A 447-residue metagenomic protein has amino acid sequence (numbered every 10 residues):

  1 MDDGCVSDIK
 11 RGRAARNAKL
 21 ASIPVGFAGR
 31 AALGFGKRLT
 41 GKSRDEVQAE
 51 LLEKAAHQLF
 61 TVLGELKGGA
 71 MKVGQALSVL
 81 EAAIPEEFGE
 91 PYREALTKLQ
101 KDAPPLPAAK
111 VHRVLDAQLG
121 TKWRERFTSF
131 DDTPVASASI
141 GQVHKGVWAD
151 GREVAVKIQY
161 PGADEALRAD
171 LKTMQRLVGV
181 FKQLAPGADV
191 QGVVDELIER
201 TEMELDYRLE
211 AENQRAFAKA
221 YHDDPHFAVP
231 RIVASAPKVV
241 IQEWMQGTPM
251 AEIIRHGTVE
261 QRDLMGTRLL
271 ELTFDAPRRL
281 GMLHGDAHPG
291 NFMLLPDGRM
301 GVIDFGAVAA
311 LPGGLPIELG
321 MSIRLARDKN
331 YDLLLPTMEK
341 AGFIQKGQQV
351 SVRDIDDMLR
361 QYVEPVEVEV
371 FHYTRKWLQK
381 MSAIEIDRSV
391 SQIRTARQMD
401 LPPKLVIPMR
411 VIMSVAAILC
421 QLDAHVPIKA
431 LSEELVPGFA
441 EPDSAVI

Functional and structural regions predicted by a protein language model:
M1-F274, G281, L294-G301, F305-G313 (+3 more regions): Broad phosphate/nucleotide-binding scaffolds in NTP-utilizing and phosphate-metabolizing enzymes
G281, D286-H288: Conserved catalytic-loop position in the HRD/HxD motif
P316: Divalent metal-dependent catalytic cores for phosphoryl transfer on phosphate-bearing substrates
